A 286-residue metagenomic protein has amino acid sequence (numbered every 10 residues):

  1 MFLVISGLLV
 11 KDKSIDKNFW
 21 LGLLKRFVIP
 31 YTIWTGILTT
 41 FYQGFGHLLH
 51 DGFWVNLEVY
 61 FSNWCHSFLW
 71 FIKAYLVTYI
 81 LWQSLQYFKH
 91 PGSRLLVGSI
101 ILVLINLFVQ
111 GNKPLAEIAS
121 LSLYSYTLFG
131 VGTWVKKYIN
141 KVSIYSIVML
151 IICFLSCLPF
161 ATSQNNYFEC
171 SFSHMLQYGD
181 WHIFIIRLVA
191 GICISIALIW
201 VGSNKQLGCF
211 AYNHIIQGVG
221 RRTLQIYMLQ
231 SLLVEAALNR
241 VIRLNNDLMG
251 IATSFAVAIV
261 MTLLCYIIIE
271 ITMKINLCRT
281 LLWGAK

Functional and structural regions predicted by a protein language model:
M1-K286: Alpha-helical transmembrane segments and their immediate juxtamembrane cytosolic regions
